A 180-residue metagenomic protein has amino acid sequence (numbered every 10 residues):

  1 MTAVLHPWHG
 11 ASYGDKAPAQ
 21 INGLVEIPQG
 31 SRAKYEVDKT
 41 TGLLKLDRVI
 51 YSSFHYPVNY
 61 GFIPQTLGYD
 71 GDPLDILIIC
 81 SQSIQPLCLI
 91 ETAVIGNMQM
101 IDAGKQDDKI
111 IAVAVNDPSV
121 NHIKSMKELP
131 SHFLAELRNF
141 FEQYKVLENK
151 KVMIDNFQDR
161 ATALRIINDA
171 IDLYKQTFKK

Functional and structural regions predicted by a protein language model:
M1-K180: Hydrophobic N-terminal alpha-helices or hydrophobic patches in metabolic proteins across all domains of life
